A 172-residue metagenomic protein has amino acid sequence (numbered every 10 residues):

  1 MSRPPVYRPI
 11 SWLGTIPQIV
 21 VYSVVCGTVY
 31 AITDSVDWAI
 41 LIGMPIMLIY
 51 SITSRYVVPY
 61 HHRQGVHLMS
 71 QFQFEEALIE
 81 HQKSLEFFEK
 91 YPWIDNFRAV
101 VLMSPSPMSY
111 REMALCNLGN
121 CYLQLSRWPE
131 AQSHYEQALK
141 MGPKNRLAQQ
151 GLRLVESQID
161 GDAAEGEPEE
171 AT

Functional and structural regions predicted by a protein language model:
V57, S104-P107, R111: Residues that mark the junctions of alpha-helical repeat units in TPR/alpha-solenoid scaffolds
